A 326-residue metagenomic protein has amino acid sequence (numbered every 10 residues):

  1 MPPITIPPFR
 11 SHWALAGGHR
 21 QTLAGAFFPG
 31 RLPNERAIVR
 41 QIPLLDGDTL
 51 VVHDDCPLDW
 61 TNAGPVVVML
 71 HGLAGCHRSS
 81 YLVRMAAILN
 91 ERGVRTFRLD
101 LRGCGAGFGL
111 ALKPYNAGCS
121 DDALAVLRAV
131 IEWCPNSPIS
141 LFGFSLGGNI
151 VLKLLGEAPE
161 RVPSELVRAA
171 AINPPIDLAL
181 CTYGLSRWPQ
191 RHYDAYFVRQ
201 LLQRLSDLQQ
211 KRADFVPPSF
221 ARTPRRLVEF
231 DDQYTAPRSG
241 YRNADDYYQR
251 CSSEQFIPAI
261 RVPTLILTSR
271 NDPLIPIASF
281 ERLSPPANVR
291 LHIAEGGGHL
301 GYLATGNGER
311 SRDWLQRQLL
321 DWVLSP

Functional and structural regions predicted by a protein language model:
G18-W60, G306-E309: N-terminal cap/lid segment of alpha/beta-hydrolase-fold proteins
A63-G72: Short beta-strand element of the alpha/beta-hydrolase
G75-A87, I277-S279: The serine-hydrolase catalytic nucleophile loop
R78, A86-L110: Conserved alpha/beta-hydrolase
I88, C104-S140: Catalytic nucleophile-loop/oxyanion-hole region of alpha/beta-hydrolase and closely related hydrolase-like folds
E132-S239: Alpha/beta-hydrolase-fold enzymes
I260, I266-T268, D272: Short beta-strand/loop motif that positions the catalytic acidic residue of the alpha/beta-hydrolase fold
G297-P326: Catalytic active-site module of serine/aspartate enzymes centered on a nucleophile-bearing elbow/loop
